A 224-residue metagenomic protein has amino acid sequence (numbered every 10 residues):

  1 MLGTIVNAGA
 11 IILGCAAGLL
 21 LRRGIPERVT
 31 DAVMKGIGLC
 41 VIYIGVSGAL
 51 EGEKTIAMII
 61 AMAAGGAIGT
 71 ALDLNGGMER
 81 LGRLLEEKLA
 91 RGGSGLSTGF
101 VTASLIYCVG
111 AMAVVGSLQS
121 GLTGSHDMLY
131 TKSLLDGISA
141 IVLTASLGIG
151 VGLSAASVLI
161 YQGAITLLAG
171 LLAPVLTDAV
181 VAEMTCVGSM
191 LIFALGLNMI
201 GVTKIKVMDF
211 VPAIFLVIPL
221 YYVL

Functional and structural regions predicted by a protein language model:
M1-V6, T30, A49-M58, L122-M128 (+2 more regions): Interfacial loop-to-helix junctions that mark the boundaries of transmembrane helices in multi-pass membrane
V6, A10-G14, G18, R22 (+17 more regions): Alpha-helical transmembrane segments in multi-pass membrane proteins
G18, R22, S47-E51, G69 (+6 more regions): Membrane-water interface at transmembrane helix exits
L21, I25, V29-G36, G77-G92 (+5 more regions): Hydrophobic alpha-helical segments of integral membrane proteins, encompassing both true transmembrane helices
E27-A61: Long, highly hydrophobic alpha-helical transmembrane signal-anchor segments
A57-T98: Glycine/small-residue-rich loop that forms an oxyanion/phosphate-binding "nest" at active or ligand-binding sites
G95-L171: Helix-loop-helix junctions within the multi-pass membrane cores of secondary transporters/permeases
G196-F215: Interfacial loop-to-transmembrane junctions
